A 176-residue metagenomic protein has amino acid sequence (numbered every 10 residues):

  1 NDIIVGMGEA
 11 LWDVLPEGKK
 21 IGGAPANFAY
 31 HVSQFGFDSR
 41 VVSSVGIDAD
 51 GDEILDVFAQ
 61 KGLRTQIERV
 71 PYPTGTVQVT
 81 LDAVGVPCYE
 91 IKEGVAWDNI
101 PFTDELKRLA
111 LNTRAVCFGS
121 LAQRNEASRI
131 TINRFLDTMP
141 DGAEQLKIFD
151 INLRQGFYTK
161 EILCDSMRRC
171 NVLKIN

Functional and structural regions predicted by a protein language model:
N1-V5, V57-I67, A83-I175: Ribokinase/PfkB-type carbohydrate-kinase core domain
I3-I4, D13-V86, E93-I100, D104: Substrate-binding N-lobe of the ribokinase-like
G8, S43-V45, I151: Short beta-strand/turn micro-motifs composed of small residues that flank or help shape donor/cofactor-binding pockets
A10, V45-I47, A122-R124: Residue-level signal for short, function-critical loop segments
L11-V14, F118: A short, mixed-charge helix-start or loop-turn motif at secondary-structure junctions
